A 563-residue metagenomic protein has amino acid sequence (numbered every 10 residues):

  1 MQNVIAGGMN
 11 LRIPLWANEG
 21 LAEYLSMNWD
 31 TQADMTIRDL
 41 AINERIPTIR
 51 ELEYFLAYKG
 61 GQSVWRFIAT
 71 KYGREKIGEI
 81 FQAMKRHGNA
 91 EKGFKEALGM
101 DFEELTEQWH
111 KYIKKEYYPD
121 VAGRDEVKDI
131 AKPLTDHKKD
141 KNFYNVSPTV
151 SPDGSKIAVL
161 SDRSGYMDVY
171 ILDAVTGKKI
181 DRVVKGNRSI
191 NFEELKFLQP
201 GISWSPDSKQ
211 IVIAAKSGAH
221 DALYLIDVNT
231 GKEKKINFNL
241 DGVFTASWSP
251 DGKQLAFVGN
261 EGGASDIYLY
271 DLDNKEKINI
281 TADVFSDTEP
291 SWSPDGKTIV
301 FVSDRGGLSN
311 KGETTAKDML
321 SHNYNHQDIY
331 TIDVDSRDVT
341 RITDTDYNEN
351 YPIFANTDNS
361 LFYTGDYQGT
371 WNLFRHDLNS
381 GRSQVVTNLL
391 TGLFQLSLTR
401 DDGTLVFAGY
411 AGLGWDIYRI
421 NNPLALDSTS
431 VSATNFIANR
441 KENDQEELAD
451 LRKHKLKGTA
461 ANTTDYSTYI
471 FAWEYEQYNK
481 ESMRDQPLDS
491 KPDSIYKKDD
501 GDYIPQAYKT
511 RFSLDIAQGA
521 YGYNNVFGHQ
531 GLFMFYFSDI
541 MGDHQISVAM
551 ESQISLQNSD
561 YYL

Functional and structural regions predicted by a protein language model:
M1-D136: Acidic/His/Gly-enriched intrinsically disordered linker/tail segments that often contain short helix/coil "MoRF-like"
M35, D39, K141-F143, L160-Y170 (+12 more regions): A flexible loop/linker signature enriched in serine peptidases of the S9 family
L52, Q82, R86-K185, S189-E193 (+3 more regions): Beta/coil-rich, acidic/histidine-enriched accessory regions frequently appended to metallopeptidases
V64, V146, P200, T288 (+2 more regions): Hydrophobic, lipid-facing positions within transmembrane beta-strands of outer-membrane proteins
D129-T135, G177-D181, G231-K235, K275-K277 (+3 more regions): Predominantly a core beta-strand signature of beta-propeller blades across repeat-based propeller domains
P148-K156, I202-Q210, A246-Q254, P290-T298 (+2 more regions): Blade-terminus and WD-like Trp-Asp/Gly-His loop motifs, strongest in beta-propeller folds
S397-K455, A460: Blade-level signature of beta-propeller repeat domains, shared across WD40, Kelch, NHL, RCC1 and BNR/Asp-box propellers
N435-Y562: Outer-membrane beta-barrel initiation region
